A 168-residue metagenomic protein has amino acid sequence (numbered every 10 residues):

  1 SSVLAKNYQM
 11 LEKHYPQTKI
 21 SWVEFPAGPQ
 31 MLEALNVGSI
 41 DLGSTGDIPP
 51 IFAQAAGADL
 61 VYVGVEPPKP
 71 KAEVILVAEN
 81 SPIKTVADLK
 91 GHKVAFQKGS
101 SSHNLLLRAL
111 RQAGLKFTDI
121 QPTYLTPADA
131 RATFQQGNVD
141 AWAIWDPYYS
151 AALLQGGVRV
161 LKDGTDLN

Functional and structural regions predicted by a protein language model:
S1-E24, P29-Q30, N36, F52-A56 (+2 more regions): Short, polar/charged alpha-helical segment
S2-A5, K71-S81, L105: Periplasmic solute-binding protein
Y8, L32, D47-P50, V86 (+6 more regions): Extracytoplasmic/secreted envelope proteins and their assembly/folding machinery, especially bacterial periplasmic
K13-F25, S39-D41, R111-Y124, N138-D140: A local structural motif
N36-T45, G57-L60, H92-A95, Q135-I144 (+1 more regions): Alpha-to-beta junction loops
I48, T123, A128-N168: Pocket-lining segment of extracytoplasmic ligand-binding domains
E66-V77, R159-N168: Periplasmic-binding protein-like
A78-K93: Flexible hinge/capping segments at coil-to-helix
